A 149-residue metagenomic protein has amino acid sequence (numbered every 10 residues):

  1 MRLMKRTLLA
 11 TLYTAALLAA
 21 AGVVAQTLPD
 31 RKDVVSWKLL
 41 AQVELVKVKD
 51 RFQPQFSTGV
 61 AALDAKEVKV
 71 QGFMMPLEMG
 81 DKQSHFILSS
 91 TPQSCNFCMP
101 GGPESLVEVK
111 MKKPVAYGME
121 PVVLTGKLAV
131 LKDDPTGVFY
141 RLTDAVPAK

Functional and structural regions predicted by a protein language model:
R2-Y13: Bacterial N-terminal signal peptides that target proteins for export
A20-G22: N-terminal signal peptide c-region/cleavage motif recognized by signal peptidases
V24-K149: OB-fold and OB-like single-stranded nucleic-acid-recognition modules and their adjacent interaction interfaces
